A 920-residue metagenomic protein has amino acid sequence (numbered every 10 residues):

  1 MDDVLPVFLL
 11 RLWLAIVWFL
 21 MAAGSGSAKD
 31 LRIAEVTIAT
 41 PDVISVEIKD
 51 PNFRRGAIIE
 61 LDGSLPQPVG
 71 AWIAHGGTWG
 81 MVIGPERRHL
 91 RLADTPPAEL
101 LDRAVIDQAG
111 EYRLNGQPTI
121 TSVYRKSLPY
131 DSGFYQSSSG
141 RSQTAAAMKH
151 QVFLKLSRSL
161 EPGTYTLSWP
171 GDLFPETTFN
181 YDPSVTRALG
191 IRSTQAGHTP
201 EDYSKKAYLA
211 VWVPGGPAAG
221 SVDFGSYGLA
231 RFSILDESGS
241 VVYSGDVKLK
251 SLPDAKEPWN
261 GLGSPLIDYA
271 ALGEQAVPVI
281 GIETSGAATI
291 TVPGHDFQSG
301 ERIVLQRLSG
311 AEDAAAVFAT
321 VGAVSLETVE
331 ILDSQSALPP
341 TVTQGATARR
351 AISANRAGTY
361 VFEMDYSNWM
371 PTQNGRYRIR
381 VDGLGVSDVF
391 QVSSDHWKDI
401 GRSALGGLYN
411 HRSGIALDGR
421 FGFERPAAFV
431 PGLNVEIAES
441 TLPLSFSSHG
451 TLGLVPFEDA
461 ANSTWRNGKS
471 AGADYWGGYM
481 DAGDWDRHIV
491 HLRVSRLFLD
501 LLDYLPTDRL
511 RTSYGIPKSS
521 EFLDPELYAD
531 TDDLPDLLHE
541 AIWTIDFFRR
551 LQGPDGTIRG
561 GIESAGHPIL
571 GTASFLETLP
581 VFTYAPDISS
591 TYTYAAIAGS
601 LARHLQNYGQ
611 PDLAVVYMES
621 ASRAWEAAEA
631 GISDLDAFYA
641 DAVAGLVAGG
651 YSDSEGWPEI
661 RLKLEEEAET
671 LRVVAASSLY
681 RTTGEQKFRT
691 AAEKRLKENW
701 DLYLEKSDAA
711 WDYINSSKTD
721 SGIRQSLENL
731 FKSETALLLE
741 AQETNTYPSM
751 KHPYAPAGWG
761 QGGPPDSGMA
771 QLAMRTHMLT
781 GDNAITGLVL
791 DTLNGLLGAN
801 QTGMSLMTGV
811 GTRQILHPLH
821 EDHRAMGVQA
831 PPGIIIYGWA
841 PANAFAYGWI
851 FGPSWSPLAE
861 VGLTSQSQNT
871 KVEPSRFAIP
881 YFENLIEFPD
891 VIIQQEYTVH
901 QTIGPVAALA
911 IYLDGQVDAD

Functional and structural regions predicted by a protein language model:
R11-A22: Bacterial N-terminal signal peptides
G26-A28: Boundary at the C-terminal end of the N-terminal hydrophobic targeting segment
E35-I38, D42-V152, A196-G197, K205-A210 (+10 more regions): Aromatic (Trp/Tyr) and acidic
F174-F179, S264, R380-S394: Short Trp-Ser/Thr-centered turn/loop motifs at beta-strand boundaries
Y181-S204, V386-R425: Low-complexity, Pro/Ser/Thr- and charge-rich linker/hinge segments at domain boundaries
Y269-N355: Small/polar beta-strand repeat architecture
L523-D533, L537: Acidic, glycine-anchored loop motifs typical of Ca2+
D533-I558: Carboxylate/His-rich catalytic cores and anion/metal-binding grooves
